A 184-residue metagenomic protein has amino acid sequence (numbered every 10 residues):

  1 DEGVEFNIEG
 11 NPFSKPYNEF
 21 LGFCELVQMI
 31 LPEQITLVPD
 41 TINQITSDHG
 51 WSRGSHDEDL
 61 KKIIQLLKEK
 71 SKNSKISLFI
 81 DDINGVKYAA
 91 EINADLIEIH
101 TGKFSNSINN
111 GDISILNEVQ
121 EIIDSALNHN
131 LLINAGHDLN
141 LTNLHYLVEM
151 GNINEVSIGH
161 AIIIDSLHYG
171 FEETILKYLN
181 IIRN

Functional and structural regions predicted by a protein language model:
D1, K61-S71, A90, Q120-N130 (+1 more regions): Surface-exposed amphipathic alpha-helices with a cationic face
D1-G54: Glycine/small-residue-rich loop that forms an oxyanion/phosphate-binding "nest" at active or ligand-binding sites
V4-G10, E33-L37, S74-L78, I97-I99 (+2 more regions): Hydrophobic faces of well-ordered beta-strands that scaffold small-molecule active sites in alpha/beta enzyme cores
G10-S14, L31, P39-N43, I80-N84 (+3 more regions): Active-site-proximal loop/turn and secondary-structure-junction residues that shape catalytic pockets, frequently
K15-M29, D82-I92, A135, L139-I153: Catalytic cores of alpha/beta
I35-N43, L96-I108, G151-F171: Glycine-rich phosphate-binding active-site loops on the catalytic face of alpha/beta enzymes
I42-N43, G54, N73-S125: Histidine/lysine/aspartate-rich catalytic loop segments that bind and position anionic ligands
S47-H49, G111-D112, I164-N184: C-terminal helical cap(s) of enzyme catalytic domains, especially alpha/beta-barrels
